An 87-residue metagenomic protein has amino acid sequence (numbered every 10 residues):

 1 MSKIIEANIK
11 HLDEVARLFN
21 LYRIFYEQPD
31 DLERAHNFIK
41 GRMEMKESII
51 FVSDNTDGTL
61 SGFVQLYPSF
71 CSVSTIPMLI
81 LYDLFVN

Functional and structural regions predicted by a protein language model:
K3-R17: A short beta-loop-alpha structural element at the N-terminal edge of CoA-dependent acyl/N-acetyltransferase catalytic
I9, P29, E33, S74-M78: Non-catalytic, surface-exposed connector residues within folded enzymatic/regulatory domains
F19-G41: Conserved GNAT-fold acetyl-CoA-binding loop/helix
K40-V52: A short helix-loop-beta-strand connector motif used in the catalytic cores of GNAT acetyltransferases and, in some
V52, T59-P68: Conserved beta-strand in the GNAT
T59, S69-L81: A conserved beta-turn-beta hairpin within the catalytic core of GNAT-like acetyltransferases that forms part
L84-N87: A short, internal acetyl-CoA/4′-phosphopantetheine-binding micro-motif in the GNAT/acyltransferase core
